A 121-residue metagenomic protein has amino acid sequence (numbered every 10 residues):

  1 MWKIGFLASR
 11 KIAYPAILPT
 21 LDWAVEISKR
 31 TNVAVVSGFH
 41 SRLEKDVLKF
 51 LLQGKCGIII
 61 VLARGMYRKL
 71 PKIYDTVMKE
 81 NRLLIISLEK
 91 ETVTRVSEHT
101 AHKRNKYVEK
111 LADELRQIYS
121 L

Functional and structural regions predicted by a protein language model:
M1-L121: Glycine-biased, small-residue-rich flexible motifs in mid-sequence functional cores and linkers
